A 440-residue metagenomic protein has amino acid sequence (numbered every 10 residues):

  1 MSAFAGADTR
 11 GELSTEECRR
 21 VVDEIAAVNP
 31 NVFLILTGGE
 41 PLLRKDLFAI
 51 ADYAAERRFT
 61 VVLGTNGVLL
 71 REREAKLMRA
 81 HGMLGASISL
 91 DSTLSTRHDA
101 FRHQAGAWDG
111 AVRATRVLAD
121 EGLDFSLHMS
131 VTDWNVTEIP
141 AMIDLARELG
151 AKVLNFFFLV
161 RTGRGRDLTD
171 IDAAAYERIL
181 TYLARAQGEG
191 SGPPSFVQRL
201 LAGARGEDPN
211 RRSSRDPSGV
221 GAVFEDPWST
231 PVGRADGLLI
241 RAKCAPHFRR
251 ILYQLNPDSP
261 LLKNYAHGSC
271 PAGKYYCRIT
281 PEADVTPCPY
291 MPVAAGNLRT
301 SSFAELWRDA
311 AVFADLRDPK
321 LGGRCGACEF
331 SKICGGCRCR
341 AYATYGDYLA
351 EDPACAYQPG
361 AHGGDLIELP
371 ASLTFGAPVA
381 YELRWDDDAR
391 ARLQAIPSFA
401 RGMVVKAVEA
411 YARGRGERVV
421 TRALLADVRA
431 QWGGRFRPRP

Functional and structural regions predicted by a protein language model:
M1-G85, A174: Conserved alpha-helical substructure of the radical SAM core
G6-D8, H81, S89-D91, T96-P271 (+3 more regions): Radical SAM enzyme [4Fe-4S]-AdoMet core and its adjacent flexible, acidic and glycine-rich loops/tails across
T15, R19, R44, R71-E72 (+4 more regions): Structural motif corresponding to alpha-helix initiation and N-cap regions
V21, I50, A54, A114 (+4 more regions): Aromatic/hydrophobic pocket-lining residues that form π-stacking "cages" and hydrophobic walls in ligand
F33, G85, A151-V153, G336: Residues at the N-termini of beta-strands
L36, A54, L63, I88 (+3 more regions): Conserved, mostly hydrophobic/aromatic
D284-V285, Y290-P378: Flexible mid-to-C-terminal extensions adjoining Fe-S/redox cofactors in radical SAM and related proteins
G376-P440: Non-catalytic accessory segments flanking P-loop/AAA+ NTPase cores
